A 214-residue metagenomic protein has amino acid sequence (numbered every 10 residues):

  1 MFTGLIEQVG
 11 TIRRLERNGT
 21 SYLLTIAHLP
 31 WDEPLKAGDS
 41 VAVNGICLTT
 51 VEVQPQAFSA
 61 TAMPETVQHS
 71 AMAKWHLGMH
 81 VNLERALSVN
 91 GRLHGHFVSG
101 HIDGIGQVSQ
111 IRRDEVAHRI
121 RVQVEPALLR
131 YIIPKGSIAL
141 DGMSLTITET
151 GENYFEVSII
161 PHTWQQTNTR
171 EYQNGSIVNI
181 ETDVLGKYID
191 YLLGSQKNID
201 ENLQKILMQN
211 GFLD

Functional and structural regions predicted by a protein language model:
M1-D214: Conserved loop->alpha-helix
